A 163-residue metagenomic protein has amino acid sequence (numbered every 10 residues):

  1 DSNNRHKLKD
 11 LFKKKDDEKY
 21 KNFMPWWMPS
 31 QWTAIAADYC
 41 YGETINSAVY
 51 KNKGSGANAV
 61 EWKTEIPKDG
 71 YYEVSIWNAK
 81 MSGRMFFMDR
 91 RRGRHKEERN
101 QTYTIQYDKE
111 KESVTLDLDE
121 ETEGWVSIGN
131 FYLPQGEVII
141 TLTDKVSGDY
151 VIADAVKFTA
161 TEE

Functional and structural regions predicted by a protein language model:
D1-E163: Extracytoplasmic
